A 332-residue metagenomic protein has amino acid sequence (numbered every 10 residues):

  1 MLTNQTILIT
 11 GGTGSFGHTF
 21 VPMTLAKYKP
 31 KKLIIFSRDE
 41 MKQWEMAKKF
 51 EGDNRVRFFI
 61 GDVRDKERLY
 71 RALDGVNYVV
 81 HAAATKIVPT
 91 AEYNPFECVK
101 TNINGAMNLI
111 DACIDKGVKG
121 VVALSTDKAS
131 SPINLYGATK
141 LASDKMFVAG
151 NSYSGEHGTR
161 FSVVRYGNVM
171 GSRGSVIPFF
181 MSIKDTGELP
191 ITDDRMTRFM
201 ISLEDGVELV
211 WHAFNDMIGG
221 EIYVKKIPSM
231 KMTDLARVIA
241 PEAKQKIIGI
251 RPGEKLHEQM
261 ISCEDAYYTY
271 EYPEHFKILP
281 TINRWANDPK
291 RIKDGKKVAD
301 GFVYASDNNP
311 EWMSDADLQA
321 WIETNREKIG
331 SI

Functional and structural regions predicted by a protein language model:
N4-Q5, D115, K145, A149-V164 (+1 more regions): Strand-loop microenvironment adjacent to phosphate/nucleotide-handling motifs in alpha/beta enzyme folds
T6-A26: N-terminal Rossmann NAD(P)H-binding glycine-rich loop of SDR-like oxidoreductase domains
T10, L73-A82, A123: Rossmann-fold scaffold of SDR-type NAD(P)-dependent oxidoreductases
M23-K32, G117: Conserved S-adenosyl-L-methionine
Y28-K42: Conserved glycine-rich Rossmann-like NAD(P)H-binding loop of the short-chain dehydrogenase/reductase
S37, F59-I60, K100, I247: Conserved residues in the N-terminal Rossmann fold of short-chain dehydrogenase/reductase
R57-Y78: Conserved Rossmann-fold cofactor-binding substructure of NAD(P)-dependent oxidoreductases
H81, T85-L141, K145: Conserved Rossmann-fold NAD(P)-dependent oxidoreductase catalytic core, especially the SDR/UDP-sugar
